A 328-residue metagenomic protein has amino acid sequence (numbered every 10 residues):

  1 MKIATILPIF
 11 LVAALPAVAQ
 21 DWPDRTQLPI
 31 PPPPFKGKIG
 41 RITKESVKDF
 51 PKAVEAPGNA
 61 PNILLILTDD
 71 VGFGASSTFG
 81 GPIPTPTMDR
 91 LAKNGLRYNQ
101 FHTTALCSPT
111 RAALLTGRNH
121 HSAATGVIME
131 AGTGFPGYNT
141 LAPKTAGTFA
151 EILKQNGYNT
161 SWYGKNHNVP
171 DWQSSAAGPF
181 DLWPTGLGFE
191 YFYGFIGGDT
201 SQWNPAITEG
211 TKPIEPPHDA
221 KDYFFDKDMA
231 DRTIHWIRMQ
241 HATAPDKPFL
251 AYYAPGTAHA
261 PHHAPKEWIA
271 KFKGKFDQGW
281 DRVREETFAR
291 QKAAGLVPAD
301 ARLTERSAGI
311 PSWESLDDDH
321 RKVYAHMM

Functional and structural regions predicted by a protein language model:
M1-T5: Positively charged n-region of N-terminal signal peptides that target proteins for export
I6-A14: Bacterial N-terminal signal peptides
A19-M328: Formylglycine-dependent sulfatase
